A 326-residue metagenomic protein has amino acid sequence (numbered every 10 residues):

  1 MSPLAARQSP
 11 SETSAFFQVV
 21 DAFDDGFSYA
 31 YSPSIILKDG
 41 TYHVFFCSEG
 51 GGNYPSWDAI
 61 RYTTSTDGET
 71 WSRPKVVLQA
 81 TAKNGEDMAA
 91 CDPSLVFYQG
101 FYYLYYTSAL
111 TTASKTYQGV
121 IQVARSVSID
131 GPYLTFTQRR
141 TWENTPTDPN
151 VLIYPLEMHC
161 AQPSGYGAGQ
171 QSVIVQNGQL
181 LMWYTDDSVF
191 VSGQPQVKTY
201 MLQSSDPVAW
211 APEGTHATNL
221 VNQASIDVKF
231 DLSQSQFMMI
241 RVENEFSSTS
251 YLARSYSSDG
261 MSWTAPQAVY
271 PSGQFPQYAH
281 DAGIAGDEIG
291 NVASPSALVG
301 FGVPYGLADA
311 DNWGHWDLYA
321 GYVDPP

Functional and structural regions predicted by a protein language model:
M1-M88, V96-Y166, I174-A224, F230-Y278 (+1 more regions): Beta-rich carbohydrate-recognition and catalytic domains
Q171: Polysaccharide-binding and catalytic clefts of secreted carbohydrate-active enzymes
D281-G283: Iron-sulfur cluster-binding cysteine motifs and their immediate structural context in ferredoxin-like electron-transfer
